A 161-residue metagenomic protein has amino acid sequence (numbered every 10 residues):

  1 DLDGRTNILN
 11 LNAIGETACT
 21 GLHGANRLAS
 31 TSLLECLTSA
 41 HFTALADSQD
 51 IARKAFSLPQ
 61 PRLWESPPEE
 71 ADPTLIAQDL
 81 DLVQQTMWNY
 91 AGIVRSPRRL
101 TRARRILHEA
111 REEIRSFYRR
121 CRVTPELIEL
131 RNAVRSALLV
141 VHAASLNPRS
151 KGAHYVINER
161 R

Functional and structural regions predicted by a protein language model:
D1-A13, T17-R161: Glycine- and aromatic-enriched mobile tails/lids
